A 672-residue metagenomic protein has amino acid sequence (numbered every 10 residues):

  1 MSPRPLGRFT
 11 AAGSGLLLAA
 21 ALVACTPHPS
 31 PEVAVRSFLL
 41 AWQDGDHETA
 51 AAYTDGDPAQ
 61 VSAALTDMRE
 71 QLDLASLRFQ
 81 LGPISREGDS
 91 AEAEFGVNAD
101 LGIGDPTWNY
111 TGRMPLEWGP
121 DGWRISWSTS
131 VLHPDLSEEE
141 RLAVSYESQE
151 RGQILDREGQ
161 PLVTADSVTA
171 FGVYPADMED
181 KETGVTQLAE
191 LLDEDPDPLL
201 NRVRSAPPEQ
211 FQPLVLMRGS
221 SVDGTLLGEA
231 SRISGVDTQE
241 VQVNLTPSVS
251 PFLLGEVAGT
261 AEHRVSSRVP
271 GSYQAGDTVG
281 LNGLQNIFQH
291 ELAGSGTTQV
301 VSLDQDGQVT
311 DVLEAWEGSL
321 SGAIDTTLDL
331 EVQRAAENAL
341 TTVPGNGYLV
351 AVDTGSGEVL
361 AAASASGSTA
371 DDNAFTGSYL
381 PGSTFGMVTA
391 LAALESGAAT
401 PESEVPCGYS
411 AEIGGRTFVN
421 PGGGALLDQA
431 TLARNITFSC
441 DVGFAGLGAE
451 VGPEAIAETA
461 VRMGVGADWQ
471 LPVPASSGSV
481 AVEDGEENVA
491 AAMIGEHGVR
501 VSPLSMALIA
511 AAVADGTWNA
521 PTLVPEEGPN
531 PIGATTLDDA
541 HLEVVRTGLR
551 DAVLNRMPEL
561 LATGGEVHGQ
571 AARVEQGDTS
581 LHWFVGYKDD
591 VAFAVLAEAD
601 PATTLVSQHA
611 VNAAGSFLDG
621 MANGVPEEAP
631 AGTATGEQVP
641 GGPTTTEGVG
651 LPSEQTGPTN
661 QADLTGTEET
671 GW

Functional and structural regions predicted by a protein language model:
S2-P27: Secretory targeting and sorting signals
T26, Q80-G82, Q210-S231, D237-E256 (+4 more regions): Conserved SxxK-family serine transpeptidase/carboxypeptidase catalytic domain of penicillin-binding proteins
S30-V33, H47-E94: Short solvent-exposed beta->alpha transition segments
R86-Y146, G548: Exposed beta-sheet edge and beta->alpha loop/turn motif
G96, E117, R124-S128, L132-P134 (+4 more regions): Small/polar-residue-rich segments within soluble enzyme cores
P134-S148, G152, E331-T342: Short, basic/aromatic recognition patches
D304-L313, G345-S378, G382, A392-A599 (+2 more regions): Beta-lactam-recognizing serine transpeptidase/beta-lactamase-like catalytic domain environment
Q305-G347: Conserved, well-ordered alpha-helix/loop/beta-strand core segments that scaffold catalytic motifs
